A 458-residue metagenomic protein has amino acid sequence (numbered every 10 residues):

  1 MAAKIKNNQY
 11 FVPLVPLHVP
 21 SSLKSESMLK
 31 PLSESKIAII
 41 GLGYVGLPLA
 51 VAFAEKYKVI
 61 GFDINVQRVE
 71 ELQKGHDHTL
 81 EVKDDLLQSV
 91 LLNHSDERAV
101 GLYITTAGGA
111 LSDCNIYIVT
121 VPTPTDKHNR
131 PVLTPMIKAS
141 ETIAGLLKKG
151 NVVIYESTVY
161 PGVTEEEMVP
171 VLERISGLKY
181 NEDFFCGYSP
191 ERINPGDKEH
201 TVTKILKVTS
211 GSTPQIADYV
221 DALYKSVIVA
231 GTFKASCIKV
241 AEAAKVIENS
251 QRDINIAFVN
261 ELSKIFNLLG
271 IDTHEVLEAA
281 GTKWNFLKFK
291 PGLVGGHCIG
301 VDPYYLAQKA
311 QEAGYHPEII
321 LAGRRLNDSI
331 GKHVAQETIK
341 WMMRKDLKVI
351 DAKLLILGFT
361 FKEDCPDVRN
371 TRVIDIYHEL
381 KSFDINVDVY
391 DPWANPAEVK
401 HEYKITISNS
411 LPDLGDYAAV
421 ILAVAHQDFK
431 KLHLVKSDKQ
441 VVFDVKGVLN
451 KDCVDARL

Functional and structural regions predicted by a protein language model:
A2-I5, Y10-P13, L23-L458: Structural/interface elements that position substrates and couple domains in central-metabolism enzymes
